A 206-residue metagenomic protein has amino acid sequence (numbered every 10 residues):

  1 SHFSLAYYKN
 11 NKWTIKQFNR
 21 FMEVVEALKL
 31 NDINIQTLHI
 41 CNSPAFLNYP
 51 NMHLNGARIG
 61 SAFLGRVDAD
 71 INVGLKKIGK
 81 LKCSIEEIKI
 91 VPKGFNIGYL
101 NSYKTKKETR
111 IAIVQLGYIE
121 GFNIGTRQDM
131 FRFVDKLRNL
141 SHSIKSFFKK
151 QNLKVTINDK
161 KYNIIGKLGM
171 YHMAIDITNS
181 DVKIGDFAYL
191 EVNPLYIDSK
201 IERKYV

Functional and structural regions predicted by a protein language model:
S1-P92: Active-site loop/helix belt of alpha/beta enzymes
S4, D68, I97, N158-K161: A near-ubiquitous, low-amplitude feature marking generic local secondary-structure context
P44-A45, L100-S102: Short, solvent-exposed loop/turn elements at beta->coil junctions and helix N-caps that rim active or binding pockets
I59, G98, N163: Residue-level signal for pocket-adjacent positions within structured domains
D70-V73, L100-N101, H142: Short, P/G- and charge-enriched loop/turn segments at secondary-structure junctions
K93-Y99: Short acidic, Gly/Pro-enriched loop/turn segments at secondary-structure junctions
F95, K104-V206: C-terminal accessory subdomain/extension
